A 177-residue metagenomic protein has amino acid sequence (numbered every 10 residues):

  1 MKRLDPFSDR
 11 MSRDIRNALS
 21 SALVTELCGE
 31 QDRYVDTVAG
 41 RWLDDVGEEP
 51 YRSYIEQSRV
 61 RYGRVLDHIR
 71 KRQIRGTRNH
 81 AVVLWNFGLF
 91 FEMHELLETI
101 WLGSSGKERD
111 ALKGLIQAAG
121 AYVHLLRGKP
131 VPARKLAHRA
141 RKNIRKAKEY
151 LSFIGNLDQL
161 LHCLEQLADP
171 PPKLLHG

Functional and structural regions predicted by a protein language model:
M1-E92, L96-G103, K146-G177: N-terminal alpha-helical interaction modules that lie
Q73-I74, G106, D110-K113: Residues that mark the junctions of alpha-helical repeat units in TPR/alpha-solenoid scaffolds
G88, L112-I116: Aromatic- and histidine-enriched alpha-helix N-cap/loop-to-helix transition segments that scaffold the rims
L126-K148: TPR/TPR-like (Sel1-like) alpha-helical repeat modules
